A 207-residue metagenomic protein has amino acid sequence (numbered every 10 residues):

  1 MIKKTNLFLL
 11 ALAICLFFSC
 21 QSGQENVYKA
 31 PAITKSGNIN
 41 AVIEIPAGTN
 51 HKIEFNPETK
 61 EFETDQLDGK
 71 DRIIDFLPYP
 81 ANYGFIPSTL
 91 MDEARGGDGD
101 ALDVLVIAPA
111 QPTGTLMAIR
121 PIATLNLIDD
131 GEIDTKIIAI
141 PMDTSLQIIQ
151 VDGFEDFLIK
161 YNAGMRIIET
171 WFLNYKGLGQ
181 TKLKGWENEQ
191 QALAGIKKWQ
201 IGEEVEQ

Functional and structural regions predicted by a protein language model:
M1-F8: Bacterial N-terminal signal peptides that target proteins for export
L16-S19: C-terminal motif of bacterial Sec signal peptides marking the signal peptidase cleavage site
Q21-Q207: Hydrophobic N-terminal alpha-helices or hydrophobic patches in metabolic proteins across all domains of life
